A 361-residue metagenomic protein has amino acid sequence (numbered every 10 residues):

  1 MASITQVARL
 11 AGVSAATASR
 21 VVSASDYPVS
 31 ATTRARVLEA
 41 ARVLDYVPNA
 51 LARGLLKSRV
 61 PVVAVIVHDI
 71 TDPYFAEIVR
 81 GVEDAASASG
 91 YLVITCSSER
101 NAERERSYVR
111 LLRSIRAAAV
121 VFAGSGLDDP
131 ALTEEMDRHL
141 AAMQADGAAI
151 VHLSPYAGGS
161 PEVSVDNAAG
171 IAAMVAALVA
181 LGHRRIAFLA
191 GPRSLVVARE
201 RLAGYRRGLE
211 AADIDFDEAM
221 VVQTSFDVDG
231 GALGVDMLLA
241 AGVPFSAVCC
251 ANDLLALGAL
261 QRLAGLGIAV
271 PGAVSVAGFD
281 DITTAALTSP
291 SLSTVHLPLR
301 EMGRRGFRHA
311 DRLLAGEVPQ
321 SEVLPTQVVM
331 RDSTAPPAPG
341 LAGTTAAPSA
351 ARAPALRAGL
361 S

Functional and structural regions predicted by a protein language model:
M1-V60, T345-S361: N-terminal helix-turn-helix DNA-binding module of bacterial transcription factors
A2, V62-A176, A180, S361: Alpha-helical recognition/docking segments in bacterial nutrient-uptake and carbohydrate-utilization systems
S14, P61, A118, R184-R185 (+1 more regions): Short acidic/polar active-site loop segments enriched in Thr and Asp
T17-R20, K57-D69, R185-G191: Short beta-strand segments enriched in small/hydrophobic residues
H68-E77, C96-R104, G126-A131, P155 (+6 more regions): Hinge/beta->alpha junction and helix N-cap segments in small-molecule ligand-binding domains
R184-R185, F216-M220, A269-S275: Short acidic capping loops at alpha-helix termini that bridge into adjacent secondary structure
A232-S361: Flexible loop/turn connectors
